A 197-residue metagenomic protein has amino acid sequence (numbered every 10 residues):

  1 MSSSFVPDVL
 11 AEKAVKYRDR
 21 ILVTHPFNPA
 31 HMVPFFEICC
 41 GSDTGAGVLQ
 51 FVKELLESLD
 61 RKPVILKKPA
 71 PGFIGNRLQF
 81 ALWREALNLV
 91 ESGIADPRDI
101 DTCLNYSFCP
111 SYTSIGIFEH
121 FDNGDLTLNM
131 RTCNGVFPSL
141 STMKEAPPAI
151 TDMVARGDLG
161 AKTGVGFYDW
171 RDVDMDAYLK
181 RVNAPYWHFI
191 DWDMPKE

Functional and structural regions predicted by a protein language model:
M1-R77: Rossmann-fold dinucleotide-binding core
V6-P7, L82, L128: Short phosphate-engaging motifs
V15, Q79-A81, Y178: Short low-complexity, flexible loop/linker segments enriched in glycine and/or proline with clustered acidic
P34-F35, L82-A86, R131-V136: A general alpha-helix detector
Q50, R61-K68, S92, P97-E197: NAD(P)-dependent Rossmann-like dehydrogenase/reductase catalytic/cofactor-binding core
L55, N88-L89, D152: Residues within well-ordered alpha helices
A81-N88, A95-P97: Oxidoreductase and adenylate-handling cofactor-binding alpha/beta cores
